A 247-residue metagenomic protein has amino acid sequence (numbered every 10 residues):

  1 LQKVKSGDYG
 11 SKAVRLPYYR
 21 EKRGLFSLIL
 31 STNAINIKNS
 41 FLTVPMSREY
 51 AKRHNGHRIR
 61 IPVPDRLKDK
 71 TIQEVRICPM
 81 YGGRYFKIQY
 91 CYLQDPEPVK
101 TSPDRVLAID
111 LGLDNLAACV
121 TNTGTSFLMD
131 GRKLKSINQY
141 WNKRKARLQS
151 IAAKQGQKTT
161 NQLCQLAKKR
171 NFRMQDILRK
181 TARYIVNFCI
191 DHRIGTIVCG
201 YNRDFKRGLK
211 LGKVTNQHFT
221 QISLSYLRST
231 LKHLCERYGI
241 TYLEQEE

Functional and structural regions predicted by a protein language model:
L1-M80, Q221: Acidic carboxylate diad motif detector
R84-E247: Positively charged, helix-rich recognition surfaces that bind polyanionic ligands
